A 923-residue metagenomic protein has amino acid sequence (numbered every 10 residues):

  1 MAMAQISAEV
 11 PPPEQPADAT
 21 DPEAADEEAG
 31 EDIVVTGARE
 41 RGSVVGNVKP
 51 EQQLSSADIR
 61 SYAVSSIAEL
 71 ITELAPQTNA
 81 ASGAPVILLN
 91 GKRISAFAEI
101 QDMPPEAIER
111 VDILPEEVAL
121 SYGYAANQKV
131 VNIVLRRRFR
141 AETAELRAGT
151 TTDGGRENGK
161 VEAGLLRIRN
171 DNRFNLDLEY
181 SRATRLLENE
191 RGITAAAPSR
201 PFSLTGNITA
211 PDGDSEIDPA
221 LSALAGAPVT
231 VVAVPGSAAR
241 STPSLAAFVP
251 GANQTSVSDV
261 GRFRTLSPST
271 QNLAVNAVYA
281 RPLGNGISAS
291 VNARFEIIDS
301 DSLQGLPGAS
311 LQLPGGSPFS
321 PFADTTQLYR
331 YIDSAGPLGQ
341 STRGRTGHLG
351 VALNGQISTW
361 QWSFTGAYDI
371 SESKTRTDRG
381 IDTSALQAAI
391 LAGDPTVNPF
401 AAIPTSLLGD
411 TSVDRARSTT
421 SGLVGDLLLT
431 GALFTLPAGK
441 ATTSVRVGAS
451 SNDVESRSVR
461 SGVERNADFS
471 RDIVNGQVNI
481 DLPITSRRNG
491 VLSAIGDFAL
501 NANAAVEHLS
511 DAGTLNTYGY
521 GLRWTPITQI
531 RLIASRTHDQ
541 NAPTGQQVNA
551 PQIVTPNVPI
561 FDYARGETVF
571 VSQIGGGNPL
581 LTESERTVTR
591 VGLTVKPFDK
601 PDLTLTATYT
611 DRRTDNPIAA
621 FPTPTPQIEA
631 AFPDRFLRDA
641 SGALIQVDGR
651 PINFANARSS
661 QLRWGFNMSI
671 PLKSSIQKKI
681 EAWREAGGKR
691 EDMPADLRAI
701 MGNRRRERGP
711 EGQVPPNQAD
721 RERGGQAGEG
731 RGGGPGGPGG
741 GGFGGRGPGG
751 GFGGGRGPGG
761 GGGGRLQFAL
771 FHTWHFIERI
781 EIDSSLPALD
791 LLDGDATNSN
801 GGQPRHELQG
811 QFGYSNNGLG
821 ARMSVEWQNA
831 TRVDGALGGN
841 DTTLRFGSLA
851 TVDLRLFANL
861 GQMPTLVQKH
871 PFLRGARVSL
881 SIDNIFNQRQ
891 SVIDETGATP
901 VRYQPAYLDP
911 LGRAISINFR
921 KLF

Functional and structural regions predicted by a protein language model:
T20-E27, I33-S82, I94-M103, V118-A125 (+6 more regions): N-terminal plug
I94, M103-R147, L187, G712-P715 (+5 more regions): A beta-strand signature from Gram-negative outer-membrane beta-barrel systems, especially the internal plug domain
A107-I108, L120, Y124-V131, R137-A195 (+5 more regions): Outer-membrane beta-barrel translocator/receptor signature
E117, A148-T152, R169-D171, Y180-T184 (+18 more regions): Transmembrane beta-strands of outer-membrane beta-barrel pores
L186, E190-P201, G236-T270, N276-A280 (+7 more regions): Surface-exposed, low-complexity loop segments enriched in small/polar and acidic residues
D378-D382, L386, G462-N557, I574-F598 (+2 more regions): Structural signature of Gram-negative outer-membrane beta-barrels, strongest in the C-terminal barrel of TonB-dependent
G545-D562, S572, G576-L580, D615-A657 (+4 more regions): Outer-membrane beta-barrel domain signature, especially the mid-to-C-terminal portions of large Gram-negative OMP
I700-G757, G762, F776, G818 (+2 more regions): C-terminal beta-signal and adjacent terminal beta-strands/loops of Gram-negative outer-membrane beta-barrel proteins
